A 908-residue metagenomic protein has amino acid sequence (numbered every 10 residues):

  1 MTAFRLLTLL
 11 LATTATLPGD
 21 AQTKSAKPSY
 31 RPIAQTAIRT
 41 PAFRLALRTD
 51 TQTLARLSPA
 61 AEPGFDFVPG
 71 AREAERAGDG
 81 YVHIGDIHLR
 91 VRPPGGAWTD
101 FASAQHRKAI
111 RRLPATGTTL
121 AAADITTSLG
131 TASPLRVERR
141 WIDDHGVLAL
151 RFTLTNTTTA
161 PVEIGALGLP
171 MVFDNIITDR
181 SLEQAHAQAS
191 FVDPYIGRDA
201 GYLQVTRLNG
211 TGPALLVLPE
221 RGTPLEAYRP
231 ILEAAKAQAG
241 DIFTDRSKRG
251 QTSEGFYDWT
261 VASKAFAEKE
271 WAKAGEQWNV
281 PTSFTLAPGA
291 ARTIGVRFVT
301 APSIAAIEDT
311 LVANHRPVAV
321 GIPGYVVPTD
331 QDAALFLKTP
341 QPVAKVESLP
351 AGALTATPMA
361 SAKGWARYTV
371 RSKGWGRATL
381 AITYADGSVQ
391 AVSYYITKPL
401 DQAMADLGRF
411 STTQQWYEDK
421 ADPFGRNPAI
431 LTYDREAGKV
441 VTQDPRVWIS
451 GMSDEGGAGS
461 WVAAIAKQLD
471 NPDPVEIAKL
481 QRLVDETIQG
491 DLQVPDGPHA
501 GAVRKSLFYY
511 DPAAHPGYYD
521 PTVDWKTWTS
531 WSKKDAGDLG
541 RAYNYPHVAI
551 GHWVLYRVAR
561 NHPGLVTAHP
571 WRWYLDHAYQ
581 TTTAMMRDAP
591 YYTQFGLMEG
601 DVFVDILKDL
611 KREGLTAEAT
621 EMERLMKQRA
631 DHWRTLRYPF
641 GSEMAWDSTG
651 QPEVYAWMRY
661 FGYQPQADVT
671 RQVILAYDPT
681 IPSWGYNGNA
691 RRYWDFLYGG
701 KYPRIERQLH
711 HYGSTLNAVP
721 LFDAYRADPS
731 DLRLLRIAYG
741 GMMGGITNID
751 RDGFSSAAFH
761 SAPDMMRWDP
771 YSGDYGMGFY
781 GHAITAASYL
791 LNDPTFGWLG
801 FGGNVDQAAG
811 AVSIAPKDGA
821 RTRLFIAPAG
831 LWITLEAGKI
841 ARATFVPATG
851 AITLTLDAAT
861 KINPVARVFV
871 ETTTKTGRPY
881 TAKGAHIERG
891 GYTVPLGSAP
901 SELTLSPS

Functional and structural regions predicted by a protein language model:
L6-A15: Bacterial N-terminal signal peptides
Q22-G250, E254-F256, A265, A272-E276 (+4 more regions): Beta-strand-rich N-terminal accessory domains
T158-G168, A306-D309, A344-E347, V865-V868: Short, hydrophobic/aromatic beta-strand segments
I177-S181, D309-D330, Q390-T432: Low-complexity, Pro/Ser/Thr- and charge-rich linker/hinge segments at domain boundaries
V327-P342, L856-A858: Aromatic/hydrophobic beta-strand junction motif of beta-rich domains
L337-A356, V868-H886: Change to "...patches in solvent-exposed regions of secreted, membrane-anchored, or virion-exposed structural
Q341-D406: Extended acidic/polar, glycine-enriched regions that form or flank non-catalytic beta-rich accessory modules
D422, R426-K439, D444-D470, P474 (+1 more regions): Catalytic domains of carbohydrate-active enzymes that cleave complex glycans
